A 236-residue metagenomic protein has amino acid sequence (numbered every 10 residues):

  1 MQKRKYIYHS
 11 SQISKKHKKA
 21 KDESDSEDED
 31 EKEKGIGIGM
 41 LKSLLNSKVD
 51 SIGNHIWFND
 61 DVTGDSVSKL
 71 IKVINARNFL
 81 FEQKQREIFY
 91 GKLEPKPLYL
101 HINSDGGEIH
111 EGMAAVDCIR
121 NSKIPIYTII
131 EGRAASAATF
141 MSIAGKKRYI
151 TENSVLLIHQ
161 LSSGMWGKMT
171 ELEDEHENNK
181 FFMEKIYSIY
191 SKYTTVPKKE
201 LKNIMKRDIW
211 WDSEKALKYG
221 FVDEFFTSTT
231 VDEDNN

Functional and structural regions predicted by a protein language model:
M1-N236: Terminal-region recognition feature
